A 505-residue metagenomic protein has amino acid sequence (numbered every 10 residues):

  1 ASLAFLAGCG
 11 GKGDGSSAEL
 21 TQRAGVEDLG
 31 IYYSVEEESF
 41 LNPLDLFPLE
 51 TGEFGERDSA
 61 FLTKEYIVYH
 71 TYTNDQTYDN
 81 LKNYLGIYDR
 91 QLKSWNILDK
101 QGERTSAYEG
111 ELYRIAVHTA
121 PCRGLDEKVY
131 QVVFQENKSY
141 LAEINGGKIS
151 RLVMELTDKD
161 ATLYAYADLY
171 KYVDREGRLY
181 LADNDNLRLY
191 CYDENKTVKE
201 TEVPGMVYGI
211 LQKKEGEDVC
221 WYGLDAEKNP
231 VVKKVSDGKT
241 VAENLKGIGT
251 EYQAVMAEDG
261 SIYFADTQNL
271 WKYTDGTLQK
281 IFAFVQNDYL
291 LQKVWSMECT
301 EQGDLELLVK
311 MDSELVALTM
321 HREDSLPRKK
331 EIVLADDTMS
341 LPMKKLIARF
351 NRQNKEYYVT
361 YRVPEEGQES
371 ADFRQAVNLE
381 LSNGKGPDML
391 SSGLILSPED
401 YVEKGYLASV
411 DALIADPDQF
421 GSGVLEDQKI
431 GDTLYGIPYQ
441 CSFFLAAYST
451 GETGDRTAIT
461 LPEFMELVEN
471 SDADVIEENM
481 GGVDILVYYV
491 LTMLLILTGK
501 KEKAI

Functional and structural regions predicted by a protein language model:
F5-G8: C-terminal motif of bacterial Sec signal peptides marking the signal peptidase cleavage site
G10-T63, V68-D79, G86, R90 (+6 more regions): Conserved N-terminal structural module of periplasmic/extracytoplasmic solute-binding proteins
S39-E50, N96-R114, S150-Y164, V285-Y289: Surface-exposed loop and turn segments in beta-propeller and other repeat-based domains that flank or scaffold
D89, K429-I505: Helix-loop-helix "hinge/cap" segment bordering the ligand-binding cleft or interdomain interface
Y164-L181, N186-Y190, K199-V203, G209-E215 (+2 more regions): Solenoidal tandem-repeat scaffolds enriched in leucines and small polar residues
N351-E356, S382, V402-Y406, A415 (+2 more regions): Sec-exported extracytoplasmic/periplasmic mature domains
L394-L445, P462-E466: Hinge/lid segment of periplasmic solute-binding proteins
